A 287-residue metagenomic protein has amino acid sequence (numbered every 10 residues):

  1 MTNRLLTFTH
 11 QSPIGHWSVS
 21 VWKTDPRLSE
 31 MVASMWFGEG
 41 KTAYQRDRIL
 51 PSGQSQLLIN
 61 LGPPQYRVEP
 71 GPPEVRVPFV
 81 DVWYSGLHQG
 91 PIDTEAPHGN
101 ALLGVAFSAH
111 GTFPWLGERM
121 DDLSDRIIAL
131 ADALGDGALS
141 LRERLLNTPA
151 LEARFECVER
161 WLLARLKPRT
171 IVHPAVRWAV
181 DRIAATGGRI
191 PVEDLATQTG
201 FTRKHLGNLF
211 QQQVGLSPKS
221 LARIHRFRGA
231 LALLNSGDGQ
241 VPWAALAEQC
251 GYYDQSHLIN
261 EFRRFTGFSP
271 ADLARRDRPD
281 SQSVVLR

Functional and structural regions predicted by a protein language model:
M1-R203, Q213-P218, A232-Y253, S269-R287: Alpha-helical bundle regulatory/interaction domains
K204-H205, I224: Hydrophobic alpha-helical segments, especially transmembrane helices and their immediate juxtamembrane helical caps
F210, A222, E261-R263, A274: DNA major-groove recognition helix of helix-turn-helix
T266: Ser/Thr-centric signal marking residues that sit in or immediately flank functional binding/regulatory motifs
